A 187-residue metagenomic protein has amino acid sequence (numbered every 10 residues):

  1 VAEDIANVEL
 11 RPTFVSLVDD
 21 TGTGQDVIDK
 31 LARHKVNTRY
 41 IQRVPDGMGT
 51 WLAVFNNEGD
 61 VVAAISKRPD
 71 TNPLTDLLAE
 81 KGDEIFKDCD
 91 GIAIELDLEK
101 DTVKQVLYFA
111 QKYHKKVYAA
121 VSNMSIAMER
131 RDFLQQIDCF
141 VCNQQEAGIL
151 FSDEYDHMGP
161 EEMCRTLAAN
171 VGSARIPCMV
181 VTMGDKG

Functional and structural regions predicted by a protein language model:
V1-N7, L107: Histidine-anchored nucleotide/phosphate-binding helix
N7-D90: Conserved N-terminal subdomain of the carbohydrate kinase-like
S16, I41, I94-L96, A119-S122: Glycine- and other small-residue-rich loops at beta-strand/loop junctions that grip anionic moieties
D20-T21, D97-D101, V121-I126: Short beta->alpha connector loops
V27, Q105-Y108: Aromatic/hydrophobic pocket-lining residues that form π-stacking "cages" and hydrophobic walls in ligand
N57-D60, K67-D70, D97-E99, N123 (+2 more regions): Short glycine-rich anion-binding loops that position phosphate/pyrophosphate groups of nucleotides and phosphorylated
K81, T102, I126-R130: Short acidic active-site motifs
L107, Q111-G187: Conserved phosphate/ATP/ADP-binding segment of small-molecule kinases
